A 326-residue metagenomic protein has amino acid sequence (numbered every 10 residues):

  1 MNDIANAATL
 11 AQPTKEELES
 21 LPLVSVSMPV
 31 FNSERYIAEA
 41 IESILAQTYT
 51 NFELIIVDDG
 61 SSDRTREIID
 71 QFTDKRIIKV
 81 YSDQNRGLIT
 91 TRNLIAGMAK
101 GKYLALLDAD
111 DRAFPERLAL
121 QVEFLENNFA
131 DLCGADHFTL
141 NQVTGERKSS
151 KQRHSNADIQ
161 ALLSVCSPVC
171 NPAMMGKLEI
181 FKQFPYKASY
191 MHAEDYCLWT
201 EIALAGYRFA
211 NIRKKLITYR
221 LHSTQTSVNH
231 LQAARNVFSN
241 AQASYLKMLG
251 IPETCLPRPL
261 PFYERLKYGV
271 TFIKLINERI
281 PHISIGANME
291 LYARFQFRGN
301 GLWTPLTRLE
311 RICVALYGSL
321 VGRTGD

Functional and structural regions predicted by a protein language model:
M1-L45: N-proximal low-complexity "stem/linker" segments adjacent to membrane-targeting elements
D3-L18, C197, L204, F209 (+2 more regions): C-terminal subregions of glycosyltransferases and related glycan-biosynthesis enzymes
R35-A38, D63-Q71, R112, E116: Acidic helix N-cap motif at the loop->helix transition within catalytic regions of sugar-transfer enzymes
S43, D58-E67, Q84, D108: A conserved acidic beta->alpha catalytic loop
S82-A99, L120: Glycine-rich, basic loop-to-helix element that forms the pyrophosphate-binding segment of sugar-nucleotide handling
G97, R153-A241: Conserved nucleotide-sugar donor-binding catalytic segment
L104: Short aromatic/hydrophobic "clamp" motif used to bind/position activated sugar donors
E116-K148: Conserved donor NDP-sugar-binding/catalytic core segment of glycosyltransferases
